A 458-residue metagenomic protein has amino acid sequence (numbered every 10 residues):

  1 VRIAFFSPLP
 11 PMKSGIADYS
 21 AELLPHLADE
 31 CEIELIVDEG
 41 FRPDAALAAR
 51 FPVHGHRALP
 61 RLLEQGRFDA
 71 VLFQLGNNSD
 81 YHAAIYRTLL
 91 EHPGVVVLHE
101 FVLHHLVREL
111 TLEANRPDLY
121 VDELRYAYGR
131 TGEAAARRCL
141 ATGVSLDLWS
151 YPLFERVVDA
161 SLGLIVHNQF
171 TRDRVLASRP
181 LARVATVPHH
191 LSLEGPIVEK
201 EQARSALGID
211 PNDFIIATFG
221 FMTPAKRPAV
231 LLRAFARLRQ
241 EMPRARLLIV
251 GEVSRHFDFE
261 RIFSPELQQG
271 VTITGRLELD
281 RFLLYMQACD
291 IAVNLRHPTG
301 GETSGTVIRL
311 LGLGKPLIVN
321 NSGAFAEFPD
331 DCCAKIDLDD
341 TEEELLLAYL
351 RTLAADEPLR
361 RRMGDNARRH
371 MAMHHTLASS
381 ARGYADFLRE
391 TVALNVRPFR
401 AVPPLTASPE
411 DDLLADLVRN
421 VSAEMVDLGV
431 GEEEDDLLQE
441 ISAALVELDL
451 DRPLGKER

Functional and structural regions predicted by a protein language model:
F5, D210-K226, L232-F235: Conserved donor-binding/catalytic core segment of Leloir-type glycosyltransferases
L162, M286-G301, K315-P316: Acidic donor-binding loop of glycosyltransferase active sites
P196-I209: A short helix/loop element that forms part of the nucleotide-sugar donor recognition site in Leloir-type
Q202-S205, F221, L359-M373, D386: A short, well-ordered alpha-helix in the C-terminal region of glycosyltransferases
F219, R246-F259: Glycosyltransferase donor-sugar binding loop
F259-L283: Nucleotide-activated donor-binding/catalytic signature segment of Leloir-type glycosyltransferases, i.e., the conserved
A326-R351, P358-R362: Change "using UDP/GDP/dTDP sugars" to "using nucleotide sugars
R368-R369, M373, L377-R458: C-terminal amphipathic helix plus adjacent low-complexity, charged tail appended to glycosyltransferase catalytic
